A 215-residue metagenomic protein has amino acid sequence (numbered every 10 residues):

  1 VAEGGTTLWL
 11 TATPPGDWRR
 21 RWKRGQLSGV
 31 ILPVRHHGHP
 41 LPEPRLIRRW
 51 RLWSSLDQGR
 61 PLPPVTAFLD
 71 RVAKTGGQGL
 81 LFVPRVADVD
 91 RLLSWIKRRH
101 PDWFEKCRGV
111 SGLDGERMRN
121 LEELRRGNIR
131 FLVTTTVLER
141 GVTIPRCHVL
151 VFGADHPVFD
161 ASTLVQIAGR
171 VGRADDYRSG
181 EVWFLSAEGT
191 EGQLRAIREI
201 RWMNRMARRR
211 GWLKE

Functional and structural regions predicted by a protein language model:
V1-W9: SF2 helicase catalytic motif II
G5, P15, A161-L164, A168-R201: Conserved segment of the helicase C-terminal RecA-like domain
T7, R71-I96: Conserved strand-helix element at the start of the C-terminal RecA-like helicase core
L10-P14, R35-H36, V83-V86, T134-V137 (+1 more regions): A short beta-strand-to-loop transition that corresponds to the Sensor-1 phosphate-sensing loop of AAA+ P-loop ATPases
P14-F68: Interdomain hinge/linker at the junction between the two RecA-like core domains of SF2 helicases
P84-A87, K106-R119, V133-R140: Conserved helicase motor
F131-V133, E139-D155, V165-Q166, E181-F184: A short beta-strand element within the Helicase C-terminal
I197-E215: Non-catalytic, charged low-complexity extensions flanking SF2 helicase motor domains
